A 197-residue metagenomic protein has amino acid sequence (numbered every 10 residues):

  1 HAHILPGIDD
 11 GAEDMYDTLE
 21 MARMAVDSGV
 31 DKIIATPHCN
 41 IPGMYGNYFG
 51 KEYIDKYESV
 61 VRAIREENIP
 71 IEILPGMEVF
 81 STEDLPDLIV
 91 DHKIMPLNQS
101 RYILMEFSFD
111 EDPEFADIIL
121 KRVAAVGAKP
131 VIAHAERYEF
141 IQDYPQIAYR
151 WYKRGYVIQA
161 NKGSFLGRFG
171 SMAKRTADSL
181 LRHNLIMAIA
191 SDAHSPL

Functional and structural regions predicted by a protein language model:
H1, P37, H134, D192: Conserved, mostly hydrophobic/aromatic
A2-I69: An N-terminally biased module of ancient metal coordination in phosphate/nucleic-acid-related enzymes
I4, N40, F109, R137 (+1 more regions): Short, glycine/acidic-enriched loop or turn micro-motifs at the edges of active sites
I4-A12, Q146-Y152, A160-G163: Metallo-beta-lactamase
V26, A124, L181-R182: Non-catalytic positions within long, well-ordered alpha-helices that form the structural scaffold/packing of enzyme
M44-Q159: Extended substrate/RNA-proximal surfaces in nucleic-acid metabolism proteins
L185-L197: Short acidic/histidine-rich active-site segments
